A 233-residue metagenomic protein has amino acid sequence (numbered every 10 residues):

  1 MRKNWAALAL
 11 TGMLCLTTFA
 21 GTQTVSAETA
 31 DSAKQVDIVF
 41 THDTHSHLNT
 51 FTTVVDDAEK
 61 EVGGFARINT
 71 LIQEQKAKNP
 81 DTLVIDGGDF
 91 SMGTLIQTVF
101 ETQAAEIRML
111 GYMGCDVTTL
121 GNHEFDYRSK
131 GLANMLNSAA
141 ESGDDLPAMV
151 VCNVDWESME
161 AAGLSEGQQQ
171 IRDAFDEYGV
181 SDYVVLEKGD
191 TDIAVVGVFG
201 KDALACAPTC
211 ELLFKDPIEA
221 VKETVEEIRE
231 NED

Functional and structural regions predicted by a protein language model:
M1-A9: Bacterial N-terminal signal peptides that target proteins for export
A6-A7, A20-G21, V25, E232: Intrinsically disordered, low-complexity repeat segments enriched in small/polar residues
G12-M13: Repetitive helical segments and hydrophobic/amphipathic motifs
L16-S32: Sec-dependent signal peptide cleavage junction
E28-D233: Acidic, metal/ion-coordinating pockets
